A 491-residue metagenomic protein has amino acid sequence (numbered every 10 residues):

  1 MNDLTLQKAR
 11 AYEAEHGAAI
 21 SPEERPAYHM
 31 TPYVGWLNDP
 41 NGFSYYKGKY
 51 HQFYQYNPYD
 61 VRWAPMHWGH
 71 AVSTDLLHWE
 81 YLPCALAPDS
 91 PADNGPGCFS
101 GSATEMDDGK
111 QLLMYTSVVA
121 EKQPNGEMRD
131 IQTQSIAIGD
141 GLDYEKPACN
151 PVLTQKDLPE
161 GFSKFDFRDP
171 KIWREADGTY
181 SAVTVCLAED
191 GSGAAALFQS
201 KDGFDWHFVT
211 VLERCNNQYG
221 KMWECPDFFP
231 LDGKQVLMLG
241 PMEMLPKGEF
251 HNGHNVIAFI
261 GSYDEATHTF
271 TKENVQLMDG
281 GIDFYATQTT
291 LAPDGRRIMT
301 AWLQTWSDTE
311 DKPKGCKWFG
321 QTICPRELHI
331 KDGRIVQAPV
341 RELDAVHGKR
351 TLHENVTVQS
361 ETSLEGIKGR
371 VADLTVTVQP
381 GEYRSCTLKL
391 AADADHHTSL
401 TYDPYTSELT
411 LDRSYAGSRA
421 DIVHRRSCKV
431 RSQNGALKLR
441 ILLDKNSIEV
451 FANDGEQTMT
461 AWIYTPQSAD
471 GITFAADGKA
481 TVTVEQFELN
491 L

Functional and structural regions predicted by a protein language model:
M1-D169, R174-Q218, P230-D279, L303-H353 (+3 more regions): Beta-rich carbohydrate-recognition and catalytic domains
R10-E15, I260-D283, Q288-L491: Beta-rich accessory regions
I131, W223-C225, V256, F284: Transmembrane beta-barrel architecture of outer membranes
F229-P230, K479: Juxtamembrane/interface motifs at transmembrane-helix termini
